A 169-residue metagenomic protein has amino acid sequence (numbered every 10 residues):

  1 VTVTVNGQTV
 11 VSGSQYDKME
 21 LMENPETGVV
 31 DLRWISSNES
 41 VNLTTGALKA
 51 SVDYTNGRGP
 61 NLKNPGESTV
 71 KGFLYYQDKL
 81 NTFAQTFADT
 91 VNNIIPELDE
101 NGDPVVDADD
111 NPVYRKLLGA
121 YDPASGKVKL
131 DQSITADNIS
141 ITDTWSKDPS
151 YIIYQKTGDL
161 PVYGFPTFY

Functional and structural regions predicted by a protein language model:
V1-Y169: Structural signature of extracellular appendage/secretion-system components
